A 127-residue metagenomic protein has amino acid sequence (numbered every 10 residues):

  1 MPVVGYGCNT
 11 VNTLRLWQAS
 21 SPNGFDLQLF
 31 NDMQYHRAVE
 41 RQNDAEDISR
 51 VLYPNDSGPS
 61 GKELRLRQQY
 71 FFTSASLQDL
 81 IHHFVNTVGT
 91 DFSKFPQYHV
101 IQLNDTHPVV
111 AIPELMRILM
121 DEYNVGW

Functional and structural regions predicted by a protein language model:
M1-W127: A conserved ligand/cofactor-binding region detector
